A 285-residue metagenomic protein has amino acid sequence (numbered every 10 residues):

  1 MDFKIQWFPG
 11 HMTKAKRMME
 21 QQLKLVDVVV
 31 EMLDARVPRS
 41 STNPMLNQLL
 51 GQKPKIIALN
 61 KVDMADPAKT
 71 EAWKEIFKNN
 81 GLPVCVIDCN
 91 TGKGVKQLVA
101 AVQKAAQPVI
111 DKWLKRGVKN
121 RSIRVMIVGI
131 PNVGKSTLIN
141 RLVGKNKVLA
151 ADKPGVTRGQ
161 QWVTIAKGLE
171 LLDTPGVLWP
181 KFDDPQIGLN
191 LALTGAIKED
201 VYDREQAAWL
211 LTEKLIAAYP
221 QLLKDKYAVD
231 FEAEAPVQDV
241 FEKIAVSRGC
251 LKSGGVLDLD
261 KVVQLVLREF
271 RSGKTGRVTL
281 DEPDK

Functional and structural regions predicted by a protein language model:
M1-V29, R36-V37, T42-M45, L49-K55 (+4 more regions): Helix-rich effector regions associated with P-loop NTPase G domains
E31, I57-L59, I127: Structural beta-sheet core signal
L46-Q48, K74, V143: Short, solvent-exposed amphipathic alpha-helical segments in soluble enzyme and RNA/protein-processing domains
V62-G129, K147, C250: Canonical P-loop GTPase G-domain recognition
C89, I139, L169-L172: Conserved active-site beta-strand-loop modules that form the wall/rim of enzyme catalytic pockets and either contain
K93-V95, I130, K135, V156 (+2 more regions): Gly/Ser/Thr-rich helix-start
R124-G144, V148, T174: Glycine-rich phosphate-binding P-loop
